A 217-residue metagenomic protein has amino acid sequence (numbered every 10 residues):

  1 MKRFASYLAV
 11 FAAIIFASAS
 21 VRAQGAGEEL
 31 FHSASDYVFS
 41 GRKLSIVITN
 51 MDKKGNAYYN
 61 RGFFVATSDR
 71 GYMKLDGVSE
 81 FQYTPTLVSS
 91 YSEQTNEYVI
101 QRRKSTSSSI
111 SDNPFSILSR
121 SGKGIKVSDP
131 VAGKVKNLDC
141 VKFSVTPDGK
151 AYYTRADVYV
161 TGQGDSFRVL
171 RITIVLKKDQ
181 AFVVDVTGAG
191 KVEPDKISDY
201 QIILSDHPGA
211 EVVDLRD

Functional and structural regions predicted by a protein language model:
M1-A9: Bacterial N-terminal signal peptides that target proteins for export
A9-A17: Bacterial N-terminal signal peptides
A19-Y59, V65-D69, S205-D217: N-terminal leader/targeting segments and the immediate start of mature chains
A26-E29, I117-P130, D185: A short, amphipathic edge element
D36-Y37, R61-A66, S79-F81, I125-K134 (+1 more regions): Short, exposed beta-strand/loop patches in secreted or surface proteins that constitute
G62-D112, V175-F182: An acidic-aromatic
R103-K126, K136: Flexible, surface-exposed loop/linker segments and immediately adjacent secondary-structure boundaries
D129-P208: Gly/Pro-enriched, hydrophobic low-complexity segments that function as extracytoplasmic propeptides/linkers
